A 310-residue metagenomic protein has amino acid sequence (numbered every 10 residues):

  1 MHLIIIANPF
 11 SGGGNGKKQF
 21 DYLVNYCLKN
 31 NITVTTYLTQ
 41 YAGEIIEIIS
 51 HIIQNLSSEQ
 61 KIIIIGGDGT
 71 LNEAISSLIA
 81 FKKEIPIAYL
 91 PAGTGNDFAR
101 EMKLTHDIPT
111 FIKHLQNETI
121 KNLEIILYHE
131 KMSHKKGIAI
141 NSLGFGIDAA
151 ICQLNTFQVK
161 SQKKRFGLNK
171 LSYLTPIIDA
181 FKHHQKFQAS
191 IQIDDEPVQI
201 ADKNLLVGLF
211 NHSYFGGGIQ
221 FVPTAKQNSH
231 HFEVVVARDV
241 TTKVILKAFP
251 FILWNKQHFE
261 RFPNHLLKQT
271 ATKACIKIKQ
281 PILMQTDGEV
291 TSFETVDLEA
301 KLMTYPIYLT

Functional and structural regions predicted by a protein language model:
M1-I65, N72, S76-S77, P109-T110: ATP/NTP phosphate-donor binding region
P9, E130, L143-A149, N211-S213 (+1 more regions): Glycine-rich beta-alpha junction loops
F20-L23, I53, I79-A80, T156-V159 (+2 more regions): Short, solvent-exposed amphipathic alpha-helical segments in soluble enzyme and RNA/protein-processing domains
G67-T70, A92-T94, F145, H212-S213: Short glycine-rich anion-binding loops that position phosphate/pyrophosphate groups of nucleotides and phosphorylated
E73-S76, A99-R100, A150, G218-I219 (+2 more regions): Short glycine-/acidic-enriched loop or helix-start segments at secondary-structure transitions that form or flank
A80-L205: Catalytic core of DAGKc-family lipid kinases
D148, L206-V222, V290: Glycine-rich phosphate/pyrophosphate-binding beta-alpha loops
I193-E196, A201, Q220-T310: ATP/nucleoside-binding phosphotransfer catalytic cores, i.e., glycine-rich phosphate-binding loops
